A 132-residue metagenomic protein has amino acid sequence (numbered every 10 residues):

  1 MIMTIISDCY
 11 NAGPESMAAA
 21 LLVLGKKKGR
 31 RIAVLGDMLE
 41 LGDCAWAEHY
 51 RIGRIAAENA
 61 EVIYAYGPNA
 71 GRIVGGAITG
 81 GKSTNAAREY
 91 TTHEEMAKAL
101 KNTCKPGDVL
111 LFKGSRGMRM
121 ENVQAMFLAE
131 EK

Functional and structural regions predicted by a protein language model:
M1-K132: ATP-dependent carboxylate-amine ligase
